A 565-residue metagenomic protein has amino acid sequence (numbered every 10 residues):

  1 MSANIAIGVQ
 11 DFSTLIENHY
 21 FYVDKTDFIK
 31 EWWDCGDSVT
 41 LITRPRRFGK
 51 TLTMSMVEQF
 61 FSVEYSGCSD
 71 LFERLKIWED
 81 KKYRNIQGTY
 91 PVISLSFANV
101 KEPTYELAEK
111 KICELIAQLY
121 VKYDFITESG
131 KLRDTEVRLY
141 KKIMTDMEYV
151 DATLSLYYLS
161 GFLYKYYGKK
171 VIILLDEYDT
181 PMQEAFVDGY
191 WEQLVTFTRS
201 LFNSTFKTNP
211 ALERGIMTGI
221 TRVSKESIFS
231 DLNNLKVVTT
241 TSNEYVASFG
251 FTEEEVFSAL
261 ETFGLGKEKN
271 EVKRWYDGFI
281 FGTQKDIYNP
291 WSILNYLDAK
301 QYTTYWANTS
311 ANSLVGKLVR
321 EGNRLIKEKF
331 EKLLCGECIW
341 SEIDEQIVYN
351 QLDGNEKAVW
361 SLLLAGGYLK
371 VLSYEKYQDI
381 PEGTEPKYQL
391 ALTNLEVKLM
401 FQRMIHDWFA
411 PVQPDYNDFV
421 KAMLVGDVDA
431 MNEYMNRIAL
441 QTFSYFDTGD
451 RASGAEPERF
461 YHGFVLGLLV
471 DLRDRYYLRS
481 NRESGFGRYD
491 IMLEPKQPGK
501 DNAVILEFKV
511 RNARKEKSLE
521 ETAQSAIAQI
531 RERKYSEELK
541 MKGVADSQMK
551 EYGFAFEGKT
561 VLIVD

Functional and structural regions predicted by a protein language model:
M1-E79, I438: Walker A/P-loop-proximal flanking segment of P-loop NTPase domains
G8, S13, S62-F125: P-loop NTPase motor core
Y120, S155-Y166, Q193-E213, Y535: Substrate-engagement module of ASCE P-loop NTPases
Y167-W191: Conserved P-loop NTPase "ATPase switch" module shared by AAA+ and STAND
T180, Y190-D231: Sensor-1/coupling segment of RecA-like P-loop NTPase cores
S227-D231, V238-Y296, K329: Amphipathic alpha-helical segments of the small helical/lid subdomains adjacent to P-loop NTPase cores
L235, Y288-K534, I563-D565: Extended alpha-helical interface modules used as scaffolds for assembling large macromolecular complexes
E538-D565: Domain-level recognition of nuclease-like catalytic cores that cleave nucleotide substrates
